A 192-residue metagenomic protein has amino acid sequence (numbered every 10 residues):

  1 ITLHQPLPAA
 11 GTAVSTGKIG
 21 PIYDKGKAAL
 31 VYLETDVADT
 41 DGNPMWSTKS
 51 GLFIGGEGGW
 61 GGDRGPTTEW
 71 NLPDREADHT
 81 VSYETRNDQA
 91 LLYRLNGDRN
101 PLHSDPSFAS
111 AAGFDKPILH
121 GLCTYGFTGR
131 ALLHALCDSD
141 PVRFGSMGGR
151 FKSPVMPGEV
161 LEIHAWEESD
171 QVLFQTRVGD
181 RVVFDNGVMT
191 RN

Functional and structural regions predicted by a protein language model:
I1-T2, T12-V14, W46-K49, Y83 (+4 more regions): Generic detector of short, locally flexible boundary/turn motifs and exposed helical patches
T2-V81, M156-G158, E162-N192: HotDog/MaoC-like acyl-thioester-processing domains
L3, T35-A38, S50-G55, A90-L92 (+9 more regions): Broad hydrophobic/π-residue packing in well-ordered secondary structure
T12-T16, L30, W60-D63, G97 (+3 more regions): A short linear-motif detector with a strong N-terminal bias
T40, L52-L119, L133: Catalytic strand-loop segment that frames the active site of acyl-thioester-processing enzymes
S107-V183, G187-M189: Catalytic-pocket segment enriched in acidic/His residues
